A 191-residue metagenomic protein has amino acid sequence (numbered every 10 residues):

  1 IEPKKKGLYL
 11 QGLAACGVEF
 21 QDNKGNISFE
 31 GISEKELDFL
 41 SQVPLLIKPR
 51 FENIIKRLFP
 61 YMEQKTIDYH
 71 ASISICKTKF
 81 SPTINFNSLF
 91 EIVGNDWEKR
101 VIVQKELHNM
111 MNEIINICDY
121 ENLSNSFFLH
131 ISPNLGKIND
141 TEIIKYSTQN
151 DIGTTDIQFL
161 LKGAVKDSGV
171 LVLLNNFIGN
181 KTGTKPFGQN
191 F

Functional and structural regions predicted by a protein language model:
I1-K79: Active-site phosphate-binding/coordination module
T66-N190: Conserved acidic, metal-coordinating active-site core of Asp-based, Mg2+-dependent phosphoryl-transfer enzymes
